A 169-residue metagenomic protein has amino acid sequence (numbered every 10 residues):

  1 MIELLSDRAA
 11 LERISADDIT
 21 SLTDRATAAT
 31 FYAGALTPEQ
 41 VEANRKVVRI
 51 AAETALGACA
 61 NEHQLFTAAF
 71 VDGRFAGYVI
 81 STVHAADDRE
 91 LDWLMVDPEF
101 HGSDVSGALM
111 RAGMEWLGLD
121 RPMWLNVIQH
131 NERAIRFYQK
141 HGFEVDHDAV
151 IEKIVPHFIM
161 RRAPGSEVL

Functional and structural regions predicted by a protein language model:
I2-H101, M110-A112, W116, I151 (+1 more regions): Acetyl-CoA-dependent GNAT
H101, W124-I135, I151-P156, R161-R162: Conserved beta-strand-loop-alpha-helix junction that forms the acyl-donor binding cleft
A108, R136: Active-site phosphate/pyrophosphate-handling residues
E115-M123: Short glycine/proline-enriched coil/turn segments at helix->beta-strand junctions
Y138, F143: Conserved active-site tyrosine of GNAT-family acetyltransferases
A163-L169: Generic C-terminal helix-cap and adjacent flexible tail
